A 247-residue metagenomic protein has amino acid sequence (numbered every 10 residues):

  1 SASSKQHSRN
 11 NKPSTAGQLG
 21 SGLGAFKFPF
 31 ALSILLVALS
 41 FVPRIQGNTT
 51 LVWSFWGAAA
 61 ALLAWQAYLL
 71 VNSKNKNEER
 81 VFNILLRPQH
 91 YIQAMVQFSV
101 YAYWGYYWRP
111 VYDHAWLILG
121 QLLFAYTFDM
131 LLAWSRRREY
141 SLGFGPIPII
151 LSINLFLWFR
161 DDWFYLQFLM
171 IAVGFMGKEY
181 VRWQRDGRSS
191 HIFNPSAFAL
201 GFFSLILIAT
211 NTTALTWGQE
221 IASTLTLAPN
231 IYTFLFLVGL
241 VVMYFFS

Functional and structural regions predicted by a protein language model:
S1-A2: N-terminal targeting leaders characterized by basic, low-complexity, disordered sequences that direct proteins
R9-W134: N-terminal signal-anchor module of multipass membrane proteins
G17-F30, E78-A94, D186-F202, A222-P229 (+1 more regions): Cytoplasm-facing juxtamembrane segments at the starts of transmembrane helices in multi-pass membrane proteins
S33-S40, Q97-Y103, A125-T127, P146-L155 (+2 more regions): Hydrophobic, membrane-inserted alpha-helices
V52-A59, W108-L123, F159-A172, Q219-T233: Structural signature of hydrophobic alpha-helical transmembrane segments
W65-V81, A125-E139, V173-S189, V238-S247: C-terminal ends of transmembrane helices
W108, L207-S247: Internal active-site segments that recognize and position negatively charged phosphoryl groups and nucleotide moieties
S135-L225: Membrane-interface helix-loop-helix junctions at boundaries between adjacent transmembrane segments
